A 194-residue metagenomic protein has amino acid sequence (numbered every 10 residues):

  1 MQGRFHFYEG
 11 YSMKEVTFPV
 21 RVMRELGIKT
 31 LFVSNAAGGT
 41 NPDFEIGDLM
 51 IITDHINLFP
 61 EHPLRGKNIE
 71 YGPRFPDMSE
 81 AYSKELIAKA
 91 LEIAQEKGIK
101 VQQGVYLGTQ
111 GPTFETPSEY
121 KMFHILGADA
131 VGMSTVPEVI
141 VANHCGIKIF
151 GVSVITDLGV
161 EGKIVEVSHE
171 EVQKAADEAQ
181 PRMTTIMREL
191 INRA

Functional and structural regions predicted by a protein language model:
M1-M78: Metabolite-binding pocket within alpha/beta catalytic cores that recognizes anionic/polar moieties
Q2, L31-N35, I51, V101-L107 (+2 more regions): General beta-strand structural signal in soluble alpha/beta enzymes
V22-T30, D43, H124-L126, I140-K148: Alpha-helix C-terminal capping segments
E85, K89-I99, R182-R193: Generic non-transmembrane alpha-helical segments
E92-D129, A194: Active-site/ligand-binding-proximal alpha/beta "capping" segment
M133-E171: Zn-dependent metallopeptidase/amidohydrolase metal-coordination segment
V160-A194: His/Asp/Glu-rich mid-to-C-terminal helical/loop segments that flank catalytic regions of hydrolases
